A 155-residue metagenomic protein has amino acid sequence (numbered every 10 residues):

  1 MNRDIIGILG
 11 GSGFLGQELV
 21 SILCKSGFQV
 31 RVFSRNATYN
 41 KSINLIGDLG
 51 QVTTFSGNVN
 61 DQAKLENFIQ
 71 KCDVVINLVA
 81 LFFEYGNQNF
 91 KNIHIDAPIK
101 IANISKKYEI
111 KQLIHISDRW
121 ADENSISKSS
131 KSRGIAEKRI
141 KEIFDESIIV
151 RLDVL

Functional and structural regions predicted by a protein language model:
D4-F28: N-terminal Rossmann NAD(P)H-binding glycine-rich loop of SDR-like oxidoreductase domains
L9, F33, L78-V79, L113-R119 (+1 more regions): SDR active-site strand-loop-helix element
G16-E18, I95, G134: Residues forming the Rossmann-fold NAD(P)(H) cofactor-binding site
E18, I22, I104, R139: Rossmann-fold NAD(P)-dependent oxidoreductase module
F33-T38, N58-V59: N-terminal Rossmann-fold cofactor-binding loop
G47-K100, I104-K107, D118-N124: NAD(P)H-binding glycine-rich loop region in Rossmannoid oxidoreductase-like domains and their noncatalytic homologs
Y108-Q112, F144-D145: A short helix->loop->beta-strand "cap" motif at the edges of active sites that frequently abuts
S117, K138-L155: Conserved beta-loop-beta element that borders a ligand/cofactor-binding pocket
